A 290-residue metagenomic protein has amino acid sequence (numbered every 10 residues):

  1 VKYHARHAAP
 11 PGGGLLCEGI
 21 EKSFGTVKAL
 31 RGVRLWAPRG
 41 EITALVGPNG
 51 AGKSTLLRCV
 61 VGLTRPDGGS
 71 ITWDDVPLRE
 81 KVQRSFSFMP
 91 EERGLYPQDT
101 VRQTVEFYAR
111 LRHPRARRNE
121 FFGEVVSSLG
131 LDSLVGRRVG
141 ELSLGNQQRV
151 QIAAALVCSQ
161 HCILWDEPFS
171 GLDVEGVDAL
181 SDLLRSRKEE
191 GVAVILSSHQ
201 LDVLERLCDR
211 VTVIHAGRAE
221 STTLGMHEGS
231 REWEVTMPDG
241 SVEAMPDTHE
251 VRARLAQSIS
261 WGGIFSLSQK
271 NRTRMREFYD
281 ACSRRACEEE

Functional and structural regions predicted by a protein language model:
V46-P48: The feature captures the beta-strand-to-loop junction immediately N-terminal to the Walker
V61: Helix-to-loop junction immediately C-terminal to a conserved catalytic motif
G69-V82: Conserved ABC transporter NBD signature motif
E106, R110, N119-L134: Conserved ABC ATPase "signature" region
R138-L142: Conserved ABC ATPase signature
I163-E167: Catalytic Walker B motif of ABC-type/P-loop ATPase nucleotide-binding domains
